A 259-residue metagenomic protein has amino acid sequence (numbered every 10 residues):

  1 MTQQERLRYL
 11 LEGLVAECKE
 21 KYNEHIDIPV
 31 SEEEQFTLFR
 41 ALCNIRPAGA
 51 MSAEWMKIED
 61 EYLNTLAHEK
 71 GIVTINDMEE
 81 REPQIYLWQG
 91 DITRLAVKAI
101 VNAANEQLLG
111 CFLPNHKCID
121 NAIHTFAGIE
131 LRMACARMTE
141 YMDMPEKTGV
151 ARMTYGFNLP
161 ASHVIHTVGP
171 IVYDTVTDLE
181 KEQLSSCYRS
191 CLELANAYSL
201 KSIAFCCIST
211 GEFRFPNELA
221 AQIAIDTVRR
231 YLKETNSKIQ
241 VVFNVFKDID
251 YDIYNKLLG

Functional and structural regions predicted by a protein language model:
M1-G259: Macrodomain-like recognition of ADP-ribose-binding/processing modules
